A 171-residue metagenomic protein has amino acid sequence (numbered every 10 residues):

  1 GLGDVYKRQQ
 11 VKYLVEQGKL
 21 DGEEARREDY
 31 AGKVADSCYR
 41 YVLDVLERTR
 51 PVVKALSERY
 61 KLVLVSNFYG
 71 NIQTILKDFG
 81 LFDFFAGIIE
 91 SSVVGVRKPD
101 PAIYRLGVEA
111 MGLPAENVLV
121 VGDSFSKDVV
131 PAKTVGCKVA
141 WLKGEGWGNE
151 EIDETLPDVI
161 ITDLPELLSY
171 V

Functional and structural regions predicted by a protein language model:
G1-Y6: Short, small-residue-biased leader/transition segments that mark boundaries at the very start of proteins
K7-Q10, F68: Hydrophobic/aromatic residues within well-ordered alpha-helical segments
V11-K33: Conserved alpha/beta-hydrolase catalytic His-Asp/Glu region
Y13, K33, S37, A55 (+2 more regions): Solvent-exposed, charged/polar functional surfaces in cytosolic regulatory/catalytic domains
Q17, S37, S91-S92: Alpha-helix C-capping/helix-to-loop hinge sites
A25, R50, K54, V63-V171: Asp-based, Mg2+/Mn2+-dependent phosphohydrolase catalytic module
A35-V63: Short, acidic loop-to-helix structural element flanking the phosphoryl-transfer center in phosphate-processing enzymes
